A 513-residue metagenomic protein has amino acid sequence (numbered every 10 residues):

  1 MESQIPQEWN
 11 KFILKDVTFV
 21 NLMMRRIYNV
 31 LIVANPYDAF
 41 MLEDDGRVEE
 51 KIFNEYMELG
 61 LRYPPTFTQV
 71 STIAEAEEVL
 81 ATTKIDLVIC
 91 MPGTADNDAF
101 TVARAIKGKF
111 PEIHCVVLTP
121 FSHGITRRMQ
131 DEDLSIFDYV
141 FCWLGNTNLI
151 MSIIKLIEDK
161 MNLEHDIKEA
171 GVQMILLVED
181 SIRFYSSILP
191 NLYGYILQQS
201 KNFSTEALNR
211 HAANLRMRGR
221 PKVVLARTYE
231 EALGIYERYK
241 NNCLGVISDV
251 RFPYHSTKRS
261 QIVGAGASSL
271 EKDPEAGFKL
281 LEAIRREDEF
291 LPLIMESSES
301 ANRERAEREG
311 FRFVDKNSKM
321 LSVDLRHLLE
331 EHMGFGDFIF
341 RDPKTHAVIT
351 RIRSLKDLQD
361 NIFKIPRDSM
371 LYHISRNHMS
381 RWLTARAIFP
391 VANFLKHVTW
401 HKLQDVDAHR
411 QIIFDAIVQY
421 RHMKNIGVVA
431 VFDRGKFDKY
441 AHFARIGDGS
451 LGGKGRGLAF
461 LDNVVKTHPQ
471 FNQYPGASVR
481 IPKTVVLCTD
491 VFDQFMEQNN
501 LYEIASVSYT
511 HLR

Functional and structural regions predicted by a protein language model:
M1-T68, D133-Y139, W143-K222, T228-E230 (+4 more regions): Non-catalytic signal-transmission and effector/linker regions of two-component phosphorelay proteins
E8, F12, F40-D44, V48-F53 (+7 more regions): Conserved phosphotransfer microenvironments
E112-V116, M174, P292-I294, R312: Proline-centered loop/turn at the N-terminus of a beta-strand
L118-P120, E296, K316: Hydrophobic/aromatic residues positioned on beta-strands within the core alpha/beta folds
M129-Y139, E307-F313: As written
E299-N425: Terminal, compositionally biased segments used for targeting/anchoring and flexible tails
I388, T510-H511: Conserved small/polar residues in nucleotide/adenosyl-binding loops
K439-A505: A conserved helix-loop-beta module that forms one wall/lid of the active-site cleft in ATP-utilizing catalytic domains
